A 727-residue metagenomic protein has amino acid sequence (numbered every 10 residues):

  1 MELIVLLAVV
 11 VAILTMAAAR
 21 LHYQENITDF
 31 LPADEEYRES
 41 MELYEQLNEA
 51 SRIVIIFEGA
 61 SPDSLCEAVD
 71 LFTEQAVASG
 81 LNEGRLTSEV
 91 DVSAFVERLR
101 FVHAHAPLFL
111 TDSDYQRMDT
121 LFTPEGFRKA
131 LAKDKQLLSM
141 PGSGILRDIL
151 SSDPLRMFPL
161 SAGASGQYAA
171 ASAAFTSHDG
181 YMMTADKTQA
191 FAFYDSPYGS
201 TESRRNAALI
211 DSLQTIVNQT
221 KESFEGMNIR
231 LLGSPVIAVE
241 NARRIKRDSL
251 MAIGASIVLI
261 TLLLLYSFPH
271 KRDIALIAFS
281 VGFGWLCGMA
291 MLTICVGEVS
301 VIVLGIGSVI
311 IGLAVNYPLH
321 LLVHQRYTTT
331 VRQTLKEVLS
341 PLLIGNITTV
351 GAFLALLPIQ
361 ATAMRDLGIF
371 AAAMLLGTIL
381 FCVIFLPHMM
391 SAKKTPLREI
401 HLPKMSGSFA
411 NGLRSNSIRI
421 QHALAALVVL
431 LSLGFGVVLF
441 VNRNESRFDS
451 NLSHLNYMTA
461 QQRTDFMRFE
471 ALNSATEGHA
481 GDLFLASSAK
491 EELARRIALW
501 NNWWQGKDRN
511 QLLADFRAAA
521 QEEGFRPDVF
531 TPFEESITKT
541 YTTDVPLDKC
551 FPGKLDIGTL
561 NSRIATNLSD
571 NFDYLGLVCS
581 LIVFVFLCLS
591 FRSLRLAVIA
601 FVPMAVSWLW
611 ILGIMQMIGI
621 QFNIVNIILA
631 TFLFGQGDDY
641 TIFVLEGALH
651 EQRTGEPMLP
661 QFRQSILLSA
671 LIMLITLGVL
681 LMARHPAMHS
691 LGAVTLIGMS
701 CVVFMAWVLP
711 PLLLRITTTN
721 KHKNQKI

Functional and structural regions predicted by a protein language model:
M1-E25, H388, P396-S450: Signature of alpha-helical transmembrane segments and their immediate interfacial
E67-M182, D186-Q189, S488-I537: Alpha-helical transmembrane helix bundles of large polytopic membrane transport and channel proteins
M140-Y266, H270, Q521-F584: Extracytoplasmic
R247-V299, T362, G576-I618, M682-A683: Interfacial segments of transmembrane alpha-helices in multi-pass membrane proteins
I274-H320, L596-V644, M705-L709, R715: Hydrophobic transmembrane alpha-helices and their membrane-interface caps in long multi-pass transport proteins
A278, T328-I359, F601, R653-R684 (+1 more regions): Pore- and gate-forming transmembrane helices of large, multi-pass membrane proteins
I294-C295, G307-R326, L339, L343-P358 (+4 more regions): Transmembrane alpha-helices and their membrane-interface boundaries in multi-pass membrane transporters and channels
S417-E522: Juxtamembrane segments of multi-pass membrane proteins
